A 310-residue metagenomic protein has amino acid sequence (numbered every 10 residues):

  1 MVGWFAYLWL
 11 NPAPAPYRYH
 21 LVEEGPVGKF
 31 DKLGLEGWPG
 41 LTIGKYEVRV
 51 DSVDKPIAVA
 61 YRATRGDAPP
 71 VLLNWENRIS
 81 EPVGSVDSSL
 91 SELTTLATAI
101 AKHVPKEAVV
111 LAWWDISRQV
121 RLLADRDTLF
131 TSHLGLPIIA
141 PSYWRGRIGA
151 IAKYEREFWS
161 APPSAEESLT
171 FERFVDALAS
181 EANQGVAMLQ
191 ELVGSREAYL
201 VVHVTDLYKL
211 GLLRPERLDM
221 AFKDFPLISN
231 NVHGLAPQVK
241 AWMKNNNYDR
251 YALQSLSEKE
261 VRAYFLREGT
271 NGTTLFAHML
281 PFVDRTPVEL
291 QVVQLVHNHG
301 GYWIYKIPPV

Functional and structural regions predicted by a protein language model:
M1-W9: Hydrophobic membrane-insertion alpha-helices, especially the h-region of bacterial N-terminal signal peptides
P14-V310: Extracytoplasmic
